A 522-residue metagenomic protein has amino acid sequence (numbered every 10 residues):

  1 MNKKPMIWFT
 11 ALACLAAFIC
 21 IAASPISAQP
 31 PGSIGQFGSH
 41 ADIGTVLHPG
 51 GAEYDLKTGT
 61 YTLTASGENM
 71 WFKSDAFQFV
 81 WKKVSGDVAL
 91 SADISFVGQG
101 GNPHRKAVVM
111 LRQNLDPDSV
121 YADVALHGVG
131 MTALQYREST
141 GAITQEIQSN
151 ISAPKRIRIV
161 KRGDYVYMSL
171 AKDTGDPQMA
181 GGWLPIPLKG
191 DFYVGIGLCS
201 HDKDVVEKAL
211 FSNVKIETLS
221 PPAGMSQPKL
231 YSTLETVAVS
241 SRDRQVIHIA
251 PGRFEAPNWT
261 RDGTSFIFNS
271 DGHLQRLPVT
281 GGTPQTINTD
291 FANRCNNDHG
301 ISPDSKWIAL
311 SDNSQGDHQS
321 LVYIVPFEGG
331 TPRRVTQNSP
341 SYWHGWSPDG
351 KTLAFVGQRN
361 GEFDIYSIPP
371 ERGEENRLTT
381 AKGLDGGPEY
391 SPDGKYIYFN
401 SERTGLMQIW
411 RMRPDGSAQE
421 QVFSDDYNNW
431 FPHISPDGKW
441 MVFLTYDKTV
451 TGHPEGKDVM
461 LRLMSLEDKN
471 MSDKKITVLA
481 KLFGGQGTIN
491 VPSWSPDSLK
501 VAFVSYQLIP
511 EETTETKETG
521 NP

Functional and structural regions predicted by a protein language model:
M1-P5: Positively charged n-region of N-terminal signal peptides that target proteins for export
T10-A22: Bacterial N-terminal signal peptides
A13-L15, S27, R377, Q421: Compositionally biased, intrinsically disordered low-complexity regions
A22-A23, A28: Boundary at the C-terminal end of the N-terminal hydrophobic targeting segment
P25, Y167, T331-R334: Short secondary-structure capping/junction motifs at helix and strand boundaries
Q29-G224: Extracellular glycan-recognition regions
S220-P522: Sequence signature of WD/YWTD-type beta-propeller architectures
